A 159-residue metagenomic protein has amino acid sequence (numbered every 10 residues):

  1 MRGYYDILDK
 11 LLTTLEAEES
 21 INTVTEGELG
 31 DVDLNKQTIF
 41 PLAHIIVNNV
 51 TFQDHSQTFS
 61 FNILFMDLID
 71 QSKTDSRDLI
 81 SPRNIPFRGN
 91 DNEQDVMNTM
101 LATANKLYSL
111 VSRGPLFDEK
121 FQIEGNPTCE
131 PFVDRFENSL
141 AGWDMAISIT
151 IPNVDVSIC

Functional and structural regions predicted by a protein language model:
M1-D9, D91-M100: A short, highly charged nucleic-acid-interacting micro-segment common to nuclease and nuclease-linked defense proteins
M1-S56: Small/polar-rich, solvent-exposed N-terminal microdomains that initiate assembly or binding
M1-T13, F52-T58, R113-C159: Short, charged interaction patches at domain edges and termini
P41-V47, N62, G142-A146: Ordered hydrophobic segments in well-structured contexts
A43-H44, N62-M66, S81-F87: Short, low-complexity, polar/charged sequence segments that are solvent-exposed and flexible
N62-Q71, T150-P152: Short glycine-rich beta-strand segments
Q71-V96: A solvent-exposed, charged loop/short amphipathic helix patch at secondary-structure junctions
D95-I123: Short, hydrophobic/π-rich interface segment
